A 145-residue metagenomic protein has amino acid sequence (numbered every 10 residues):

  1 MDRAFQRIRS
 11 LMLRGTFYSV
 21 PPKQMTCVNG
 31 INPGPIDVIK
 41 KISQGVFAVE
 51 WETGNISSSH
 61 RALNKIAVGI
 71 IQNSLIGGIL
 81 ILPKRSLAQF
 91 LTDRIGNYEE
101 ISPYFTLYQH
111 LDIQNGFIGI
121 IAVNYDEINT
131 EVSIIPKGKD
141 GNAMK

Functional and structural regions predicted by a protein language model:
R3-Q44, S57-N64, I71, D140: Active-site metal-binding core of divalent-cation-utilizing nuclease and nuclease-like domains
I36, F47, I118: A broad, low-specificity signal marking well-ordered, structured residues that form hydrophobic/aromatic
G45-F47, G77: Structural motif
A48-E52: Short catalytic-loop micro-motif centered on adjacent basic/acidic residues
T53-H110: Catalytic cores of nucleic-acid endonucleases
R85-K145: Domain-level recognition of nuclease-like catalytic cores that cleave nucleotide substrates
